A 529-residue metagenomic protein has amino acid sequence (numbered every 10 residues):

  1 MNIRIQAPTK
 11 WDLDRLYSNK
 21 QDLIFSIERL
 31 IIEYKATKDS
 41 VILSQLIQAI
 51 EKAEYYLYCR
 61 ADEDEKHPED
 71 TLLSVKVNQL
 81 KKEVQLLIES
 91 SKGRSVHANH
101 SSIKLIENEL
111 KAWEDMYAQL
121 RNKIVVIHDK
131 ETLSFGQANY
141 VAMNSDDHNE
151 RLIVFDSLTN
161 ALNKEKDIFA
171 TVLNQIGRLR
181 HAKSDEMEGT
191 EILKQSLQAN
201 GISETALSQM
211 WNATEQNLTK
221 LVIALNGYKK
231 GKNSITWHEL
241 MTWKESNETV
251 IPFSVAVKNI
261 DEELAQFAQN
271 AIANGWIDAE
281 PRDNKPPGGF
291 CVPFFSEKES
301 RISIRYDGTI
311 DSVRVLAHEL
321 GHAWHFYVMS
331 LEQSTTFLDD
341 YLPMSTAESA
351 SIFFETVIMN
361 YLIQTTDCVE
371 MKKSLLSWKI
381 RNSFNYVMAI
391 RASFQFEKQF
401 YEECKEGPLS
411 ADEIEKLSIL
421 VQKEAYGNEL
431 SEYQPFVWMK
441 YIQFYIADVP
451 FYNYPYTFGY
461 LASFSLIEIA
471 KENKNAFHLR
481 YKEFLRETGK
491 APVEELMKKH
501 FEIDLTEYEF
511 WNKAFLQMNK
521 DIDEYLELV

Functional and structural regions predicted by a protein language model:
M1-E245, N259, E527: A well-structured
I5, S91, I390, F394 (+1 more regions): C-terminal, non-catalytic "cap/extension" segments appended to globular domains
E188, D307-V328, S351, G459: Active-site recognition of the HExxH zinc-binding catalytic motif
E248-F253, E297-A317: Short pre-active-site segment immediately N-terminal to the catalytic Zn-binding motif
T249-I251, I277-E299: Catalytic zinc-binding patch centered on the HExxH motif and its immediate surroundings that defines zinc-dependent
E262, Q266, V292, H322 (+2 more regions): Conserved helix-loop functional segments at active or binding sites
R314-V315, F326-I352: Post-HEXXH active-site segment of zinc metalloproteases
D340-M371, K379, N385, G459: Post-HExxH zinc-binding segment in Zn-dependent metallohydrolases
